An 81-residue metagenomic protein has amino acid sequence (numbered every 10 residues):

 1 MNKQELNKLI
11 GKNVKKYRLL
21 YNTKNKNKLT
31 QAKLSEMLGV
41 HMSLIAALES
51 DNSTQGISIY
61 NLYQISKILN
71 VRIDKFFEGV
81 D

Functional and structural regions predicted by a protein language model:
M1-N27: A short, Lys/Arg-rich alpha-helix, primarily the initiator
R18, S35, S66: The alpha-helix within a helix-turn-helix
L19, G39, A46, S50-D51 (+1 more regions): Residue-level detection of the helix-turn-helix DNA-binding "recognition helix"
N25-L48: Short alpha-helical DNA-recognition segment
Q31, M42, I59-L62, I73: Helix-turn-helix DNA-binding elements, focusing on the entry/boundary residues of the two helices that contact DNA
N52-Q64: Short, basic-rich loop-to-helix N-cap that marks the start of a DNA-contacting helix
I57, N70-D81: Short C-terminal boundary/hinge segments that cap the last helix of small helical domains
